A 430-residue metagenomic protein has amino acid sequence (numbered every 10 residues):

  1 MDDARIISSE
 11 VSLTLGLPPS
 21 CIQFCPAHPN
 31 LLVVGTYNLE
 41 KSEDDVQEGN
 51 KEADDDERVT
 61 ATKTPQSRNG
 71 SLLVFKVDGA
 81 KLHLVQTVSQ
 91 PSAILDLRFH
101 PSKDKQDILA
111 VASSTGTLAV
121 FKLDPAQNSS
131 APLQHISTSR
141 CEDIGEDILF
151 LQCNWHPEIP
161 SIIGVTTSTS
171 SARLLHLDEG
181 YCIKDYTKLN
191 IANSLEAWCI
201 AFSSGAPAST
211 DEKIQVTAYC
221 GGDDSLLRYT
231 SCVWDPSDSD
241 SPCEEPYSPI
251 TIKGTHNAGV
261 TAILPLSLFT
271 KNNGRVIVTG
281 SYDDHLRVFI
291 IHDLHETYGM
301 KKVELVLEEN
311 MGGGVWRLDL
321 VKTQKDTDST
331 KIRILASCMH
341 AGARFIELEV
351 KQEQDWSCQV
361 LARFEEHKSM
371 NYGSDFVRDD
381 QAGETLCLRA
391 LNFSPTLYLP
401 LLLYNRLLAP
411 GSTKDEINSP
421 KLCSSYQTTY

Functional and structural regions predicted by a protein language model:
M1-S12, P29-T87, D124-P132, T396-L397 (+1 more regions): Beta-propeller domains
S12-T14, Q86-Q90, R140-G145, K188-A192 (+3 more regions): Surface loop/turn motifs at the tips and blade-to-blade linkers of beta-strand repeat domains
L17-F24, S92-P101, D143-H156, N193-S209 (+3 more regions): Canonical WD40 repeat/beta-propeller blade segments in eukaryotic WD-repeat proteins
A27-N30, D104-D107, I159-S161, I214-V216 (+5 more regions): Short coil/turn segments that connect the beta-strands within blades of beta-propeller domains
L32-T36, P65-Q66, I108-S113, I163-T167 (+5 more regions): Conserved beta-strand element within WD40/beta-propeller blades
N38-D44, E48-K51, S67-L72, L95 (+11 more regions): Short coil/turn segments within WD40 beta-propeller repeats
D45, I250-T251, L264-Y430: Structured C-terminal portions of repeat-based eukaryotic scaffold domains
L82-H83, T87-Y247: Fungal eukaryote-biased detector of long internal structured cores
